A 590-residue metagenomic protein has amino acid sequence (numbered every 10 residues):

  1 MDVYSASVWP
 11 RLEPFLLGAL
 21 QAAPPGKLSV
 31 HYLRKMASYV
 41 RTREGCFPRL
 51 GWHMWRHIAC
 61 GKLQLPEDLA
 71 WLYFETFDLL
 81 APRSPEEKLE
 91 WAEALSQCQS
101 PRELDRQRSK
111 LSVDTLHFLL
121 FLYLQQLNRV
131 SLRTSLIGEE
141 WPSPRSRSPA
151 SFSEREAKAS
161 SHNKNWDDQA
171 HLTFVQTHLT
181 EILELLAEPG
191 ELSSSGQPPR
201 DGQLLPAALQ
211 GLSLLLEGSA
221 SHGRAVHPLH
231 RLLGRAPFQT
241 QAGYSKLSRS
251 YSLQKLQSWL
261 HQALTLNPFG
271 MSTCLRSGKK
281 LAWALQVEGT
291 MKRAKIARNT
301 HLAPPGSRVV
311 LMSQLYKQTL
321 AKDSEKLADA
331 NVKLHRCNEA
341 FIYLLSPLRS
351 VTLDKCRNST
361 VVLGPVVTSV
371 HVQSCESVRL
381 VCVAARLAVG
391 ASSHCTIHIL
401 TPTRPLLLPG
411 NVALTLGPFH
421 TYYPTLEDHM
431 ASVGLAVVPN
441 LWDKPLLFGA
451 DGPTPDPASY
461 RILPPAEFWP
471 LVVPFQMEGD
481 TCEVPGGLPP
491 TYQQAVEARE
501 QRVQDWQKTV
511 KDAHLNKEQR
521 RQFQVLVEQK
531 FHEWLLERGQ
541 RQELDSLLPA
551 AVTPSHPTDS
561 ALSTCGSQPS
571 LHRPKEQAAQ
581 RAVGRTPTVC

Functional and structural regions predicted by a protein language model:
M1-K355, L363, P409-C590: Charge-rich, low-hydrophobicity low-complexity segments
D329-N331, E339-F341, S350, N358-T360 (+4 more regions): Detector for repetitive beta-architecture
H335, Y343-L345, D354, V362-G364 (+4 more regions): Feature marks extracellular polysaccharide-active and adherence modules
E376, R386-V389, L406-L407: A general structural signal for short secondary-structure boundary/capping elements
L380, C395-L408: Leucine-rich solenoid repeat scaffolds
